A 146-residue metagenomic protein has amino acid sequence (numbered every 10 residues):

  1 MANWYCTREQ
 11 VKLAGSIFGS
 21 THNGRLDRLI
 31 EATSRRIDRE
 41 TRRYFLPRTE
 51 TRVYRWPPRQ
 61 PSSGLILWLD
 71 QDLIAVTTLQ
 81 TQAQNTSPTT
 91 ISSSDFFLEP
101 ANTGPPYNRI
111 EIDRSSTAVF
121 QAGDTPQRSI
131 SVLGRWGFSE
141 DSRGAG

Functional and structural regions predicted by a protein language model:
M1-G146: Divalent metal-cofactor coordination and adjacent catalytic microenvironments
